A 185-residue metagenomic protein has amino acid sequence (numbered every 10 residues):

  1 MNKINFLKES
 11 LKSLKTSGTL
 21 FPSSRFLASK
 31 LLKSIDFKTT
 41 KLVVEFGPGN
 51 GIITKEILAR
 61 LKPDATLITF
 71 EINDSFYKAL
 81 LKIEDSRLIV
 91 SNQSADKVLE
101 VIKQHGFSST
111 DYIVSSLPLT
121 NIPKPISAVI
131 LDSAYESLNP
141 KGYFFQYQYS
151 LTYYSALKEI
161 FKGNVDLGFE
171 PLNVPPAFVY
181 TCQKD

Functional and structural regions predicted by a protein language model:
N2-F37: Class I SAM-dependent methyltransferase Rossmann-like catalytic core, especially the SAM/SAH-binding loop
T40-G49: Conserved class I S-adenosyl-L-methionine
G51-K55: Glycine-rich SAM-binding Motif I of class I
T66-E71: Conserved SAM-binding motif I beta-strand of class I
F76-H105: S-adenosyl-L-methionine
A128-P140: A short glycine-rich, Lys/Arg-flanked "PGG" loop and its adjoining helix->strand segment in the class I
P140-Q148: Conserved beta-strand signature within the Rossmann-like core of class I S-adenosyl-L-methionine
F169-D185: Core SAM-dependent methyltransferase catalytic element
